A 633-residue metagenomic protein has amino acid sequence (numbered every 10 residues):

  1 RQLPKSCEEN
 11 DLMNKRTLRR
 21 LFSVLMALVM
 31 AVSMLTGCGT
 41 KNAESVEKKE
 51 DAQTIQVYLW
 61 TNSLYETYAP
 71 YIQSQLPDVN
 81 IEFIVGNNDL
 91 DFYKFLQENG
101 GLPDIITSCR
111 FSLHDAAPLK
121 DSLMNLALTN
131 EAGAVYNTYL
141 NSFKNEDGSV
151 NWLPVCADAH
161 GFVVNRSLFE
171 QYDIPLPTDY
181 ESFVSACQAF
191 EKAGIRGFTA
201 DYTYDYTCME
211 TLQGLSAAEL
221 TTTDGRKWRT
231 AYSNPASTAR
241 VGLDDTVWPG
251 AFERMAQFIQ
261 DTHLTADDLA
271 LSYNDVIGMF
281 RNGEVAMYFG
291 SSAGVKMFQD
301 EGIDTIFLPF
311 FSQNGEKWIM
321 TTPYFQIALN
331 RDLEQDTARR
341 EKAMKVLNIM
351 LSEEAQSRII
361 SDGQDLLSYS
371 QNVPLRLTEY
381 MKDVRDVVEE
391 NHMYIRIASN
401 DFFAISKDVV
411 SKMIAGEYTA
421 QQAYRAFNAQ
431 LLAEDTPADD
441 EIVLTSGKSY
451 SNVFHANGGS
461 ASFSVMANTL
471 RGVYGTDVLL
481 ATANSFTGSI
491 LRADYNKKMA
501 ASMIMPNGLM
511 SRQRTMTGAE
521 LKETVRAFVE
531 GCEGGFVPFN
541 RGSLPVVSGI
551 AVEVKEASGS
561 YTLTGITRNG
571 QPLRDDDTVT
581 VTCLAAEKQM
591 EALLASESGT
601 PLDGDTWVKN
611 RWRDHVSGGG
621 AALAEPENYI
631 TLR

Functional and structural regions predicted by a protein language model:
R16, S23, V32, C38-L113 (+3 more regions): Conserved N-terminal structural module of periplasmic/extracytoplasmic solute-binding proteins
S63-L64, E82-F83, N145, S361-L366 (+2 more regions): C-terminal capping/gating helix-and-loop segments adjacent to ligand/active sites or protein-protein/ligand interfaces
S74-T138, S167-T178, G278-M279, A286-M287 (+1 more regions): Extracytoplasmic "Venus flytrap"/periplasmic binding protein-like
C109-H160, P175, V184, E210-T211 (+2 more regions): Hinge/lid segment of periplasmic solute-binding proteins
N151, V184-R240: Extracytoplasmic/periplasmic solute-binding protein
T230-L269: Glycine-centered hinge/linker elements that transmit conformational signals in sensory and ligand-binding systems
Q299-D362: Extracytoplasmic/periplasmic substrate-recognition and gating elements
A438-R633: Catalytic centers of hydrolytic enzymes
